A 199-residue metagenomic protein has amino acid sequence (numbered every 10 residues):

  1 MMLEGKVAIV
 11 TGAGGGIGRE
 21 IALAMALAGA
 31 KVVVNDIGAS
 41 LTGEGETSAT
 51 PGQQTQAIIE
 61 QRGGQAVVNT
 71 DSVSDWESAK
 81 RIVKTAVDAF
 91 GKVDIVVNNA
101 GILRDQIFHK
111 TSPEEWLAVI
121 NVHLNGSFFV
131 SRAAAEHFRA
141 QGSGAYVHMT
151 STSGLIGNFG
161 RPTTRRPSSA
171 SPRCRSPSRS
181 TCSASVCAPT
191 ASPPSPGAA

Functional and structural regions predicted by a protein language model:
L3-V34: Canonical Rossmann dinucleotide-binding motif of NAD(H)/NADP(H)-dependent dehydrogenases/reductases, specifically
A49, T70-K84, P113: The beta1-alpha1 cofactor-binding region of Rossmann-like NAD(H)/NADP(H)-dependent oxidoreductases
I59, I107-F108, E115-I120: Substrate-binding pocket helix/loop in short-chain dehydrogenase/reductase
R62-Q65, T85-N98, R104, S143: A glycine-rich helix->loop->beta "capping" turn within Rossmann-like NAD(P)(H)-dependent oxidoreductase domains
S131-R132, S176: A short, exposed helix-loop element centered on a Lys and neighboring polar residues
S151: Residue(s) in the substrate-gating loop at a strand-loop-helix junction that position the organic substrate next
G154-G157, P162-A170, C174: The catalytic Tyr-X3-Lys active-site helix of short-chain dehydrogenase/reductase
